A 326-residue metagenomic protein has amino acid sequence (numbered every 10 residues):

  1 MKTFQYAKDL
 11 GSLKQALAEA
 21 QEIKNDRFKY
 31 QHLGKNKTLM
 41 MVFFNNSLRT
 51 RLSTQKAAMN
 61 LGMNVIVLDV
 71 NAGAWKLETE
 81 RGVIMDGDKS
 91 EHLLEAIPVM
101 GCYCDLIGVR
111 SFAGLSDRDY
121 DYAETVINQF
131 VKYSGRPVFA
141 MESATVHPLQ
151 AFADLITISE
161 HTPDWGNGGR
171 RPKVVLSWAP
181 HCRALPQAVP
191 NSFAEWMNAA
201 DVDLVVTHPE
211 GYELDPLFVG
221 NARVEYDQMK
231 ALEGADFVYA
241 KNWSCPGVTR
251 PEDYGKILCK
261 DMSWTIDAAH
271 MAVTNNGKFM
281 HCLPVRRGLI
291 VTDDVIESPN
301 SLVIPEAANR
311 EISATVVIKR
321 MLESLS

Functional and structural regions predicted by a protein language model:
M1-L52, K56: Positively charged, low-complexity intrinsically disordered leader regions
L33-L39, R170-K173, N276: Phosphate-coordination loops involved in phosphoryl transfer and adenosine-cofactor binding
G34-M40, S47-S159, R286: Phosphate/diphosphate ligand-binding glycine-rich loop within oxidoreductases
F44-I66, S159-K241, G247: Glycine-rich phosphate/diphosphate-binding loop of Rossmann-like nucleotide-binding domains
L61, Y133-S134, A200, G220 (+2 more regions): Short, structured coil segments at secondary-structure junctions
L217-D294, N300-S301: Rossmann-like adenosine-cofactor binding region
E297-S326: C-terminal helix-to-coil terminal segments
